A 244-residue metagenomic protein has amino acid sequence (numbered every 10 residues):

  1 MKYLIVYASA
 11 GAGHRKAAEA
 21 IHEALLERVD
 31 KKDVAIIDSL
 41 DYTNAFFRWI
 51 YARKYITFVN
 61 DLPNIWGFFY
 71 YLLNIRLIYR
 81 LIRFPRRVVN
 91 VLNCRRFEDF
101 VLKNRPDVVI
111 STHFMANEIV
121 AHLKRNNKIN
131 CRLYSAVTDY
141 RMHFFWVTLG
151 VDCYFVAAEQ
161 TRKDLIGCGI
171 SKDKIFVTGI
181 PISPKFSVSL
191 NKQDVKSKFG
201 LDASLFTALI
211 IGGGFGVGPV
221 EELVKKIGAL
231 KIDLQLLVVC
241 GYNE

Functional and structural regions predicted by a protein language model:
M1-L4: Extreme N-terminal starter segment of soluble prokaryotic enzymes
Y7-E19, G218: A short, glycine/small-residue-rich beta-strand->loop->alpha-helix junction that serves as a flexible
A20-F100: Conserved N-terminal ligand/cofactor-binding loop architecture of enzyme catalytic domains
V101, R105-D107: Proline-aspartate-enriched helix->loop->beta-strand connector
T112-M115: Short His-centered aromatic/hydrophobic patch
N126-V188: Active-site-proximal region of nucleotide-activated glycan assembly enzymes, centered on histidine/acidic-rich loops
K192-Q193, L201-E244: Donor-nucleotide binding loops and adjacent catalytic segments primarily of GT-B fold Leloir glycosyltransferases
